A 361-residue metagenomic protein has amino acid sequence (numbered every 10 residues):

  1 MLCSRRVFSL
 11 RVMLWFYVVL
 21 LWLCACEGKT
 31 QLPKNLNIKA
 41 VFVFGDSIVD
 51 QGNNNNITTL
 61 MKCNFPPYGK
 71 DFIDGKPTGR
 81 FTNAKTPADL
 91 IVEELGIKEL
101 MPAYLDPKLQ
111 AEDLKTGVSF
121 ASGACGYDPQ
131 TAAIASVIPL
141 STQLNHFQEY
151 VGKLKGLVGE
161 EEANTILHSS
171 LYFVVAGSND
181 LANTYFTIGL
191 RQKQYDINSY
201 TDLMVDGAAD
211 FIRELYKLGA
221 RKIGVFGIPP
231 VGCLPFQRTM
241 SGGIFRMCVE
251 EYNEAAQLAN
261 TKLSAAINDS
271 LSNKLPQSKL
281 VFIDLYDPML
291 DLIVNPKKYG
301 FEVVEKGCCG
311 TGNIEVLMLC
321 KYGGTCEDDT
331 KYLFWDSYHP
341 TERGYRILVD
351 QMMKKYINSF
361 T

Functional and structural regions predicted by a protein language model:
L2-T361: Conserved active-site regions of diverse hydrolases
